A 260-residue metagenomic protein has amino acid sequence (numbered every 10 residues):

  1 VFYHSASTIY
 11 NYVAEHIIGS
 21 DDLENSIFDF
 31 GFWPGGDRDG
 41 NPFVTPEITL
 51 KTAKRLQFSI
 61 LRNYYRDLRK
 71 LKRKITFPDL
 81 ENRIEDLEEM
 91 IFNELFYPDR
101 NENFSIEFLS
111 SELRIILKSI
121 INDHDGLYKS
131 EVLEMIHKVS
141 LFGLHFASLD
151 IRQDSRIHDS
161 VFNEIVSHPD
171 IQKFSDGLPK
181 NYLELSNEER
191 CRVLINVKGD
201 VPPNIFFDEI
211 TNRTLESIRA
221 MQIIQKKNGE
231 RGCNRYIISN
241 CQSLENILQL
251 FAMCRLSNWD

Functional and structural regions predicted by a protein language model:
V1-F30: Extended, Lys/Arg-enriched charged tracts that mediate electrostatic binding to polyanionic substrates
H16-L23, K227-G232, C254-D260: Secondary-structure transition/capping motifs at alpha-helix termini and the adjoining loop/turn into the next element
N25-I27, G31-W33, N41, L144-S148 (+2 more regions): Beta-sheet entry/capping signal
G36-F43, K51-T52, S148, Q153-S160 (+1 more regions): Flexible loop/turn segments at secondary-structure boundaries
P46-K70: Extended active-site and interfacial segments that coordinate phosphate-rich ligands in large catalytic machineries
L50, K54-Q57, I106, D125 (+3 more regions): Hydrophobic alpha-helical scaffolding
Y65, L71-K227: Extended, charge-enriched "interface" segments that sit outside catalytic cores
E209-Q225, C233, I238-N258: Long, structured ligand/cofactor-binding scaffold of large enzymes
